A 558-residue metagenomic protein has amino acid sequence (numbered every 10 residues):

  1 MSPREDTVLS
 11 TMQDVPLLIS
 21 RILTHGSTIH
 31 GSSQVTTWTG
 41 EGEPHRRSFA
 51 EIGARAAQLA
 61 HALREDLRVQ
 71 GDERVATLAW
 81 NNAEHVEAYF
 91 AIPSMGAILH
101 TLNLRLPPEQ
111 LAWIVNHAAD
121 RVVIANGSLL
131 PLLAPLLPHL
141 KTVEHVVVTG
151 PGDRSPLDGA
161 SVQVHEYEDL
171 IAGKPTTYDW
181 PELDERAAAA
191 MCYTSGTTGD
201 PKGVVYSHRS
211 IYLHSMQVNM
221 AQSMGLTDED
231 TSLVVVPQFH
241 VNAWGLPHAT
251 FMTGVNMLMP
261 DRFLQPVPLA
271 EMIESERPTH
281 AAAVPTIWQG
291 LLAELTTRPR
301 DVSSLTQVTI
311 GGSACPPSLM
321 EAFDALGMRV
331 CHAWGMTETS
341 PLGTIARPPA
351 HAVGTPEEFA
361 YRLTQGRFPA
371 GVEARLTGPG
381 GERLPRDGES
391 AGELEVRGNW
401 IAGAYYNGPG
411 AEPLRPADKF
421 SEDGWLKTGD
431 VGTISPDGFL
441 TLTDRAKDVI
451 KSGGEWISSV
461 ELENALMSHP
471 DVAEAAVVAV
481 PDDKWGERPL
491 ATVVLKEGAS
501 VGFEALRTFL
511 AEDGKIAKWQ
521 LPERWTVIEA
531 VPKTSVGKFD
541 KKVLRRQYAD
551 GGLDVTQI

Functional and structural regions predicted by a protein language model:
V35-N82, V86-F90, P107-W113, E166-D169: Conserved AMP-binding/adenylate-forming core of the ANL superfamily
W38-T39, A79-W80, A97-V115, G127-L132 (+2 more regions): ATP-dependent adenylate-forming carboxylate-activation enzymes
H61, L106, A112, V123-G127 (+6 more regions): AMP-binding/adenylate-forming catalytic core of the ANL superfamily
E65, S94-D169, L183, K496-A499: Structural core segment of the AMP-binding/adenylate-forming
D66-Q70, K174-A187, M191-L233, G245 (+2 more regions): Conserved adenylate-forming
Y212-T231, V241-T279, E294: Conserved AMP-binding/adenylation subdomain of ANL enzymes
P278-A283, L292-A360, E373, G380-P385: Gly/Ser/Thr-rich phosphate-binding loop
R367-G371, P379-K419, E455-I457: Conserved ATP/PPi-binding loop(s) of AMP-dependent carboxylate-activating enzymes
